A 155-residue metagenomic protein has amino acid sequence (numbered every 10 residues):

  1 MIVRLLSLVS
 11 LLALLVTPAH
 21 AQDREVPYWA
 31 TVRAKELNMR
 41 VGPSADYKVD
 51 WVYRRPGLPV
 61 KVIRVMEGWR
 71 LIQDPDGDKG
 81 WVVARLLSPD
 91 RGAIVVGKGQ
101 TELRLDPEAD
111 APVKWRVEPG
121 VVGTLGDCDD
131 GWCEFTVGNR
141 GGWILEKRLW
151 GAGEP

Functional and structural regions predicted by a protein language model:
M1-I2: N-terminal secretory signal peptides that target proteins for export/translocation
L5-L15: Bacterial N-terminal signal peptides
A21-V41, V52-P56, I63-D78, V82-P107 (+2 more regions): SH3-family beta-barrel domains
S44-Y47: Second-shell loop/turn segments in exported
